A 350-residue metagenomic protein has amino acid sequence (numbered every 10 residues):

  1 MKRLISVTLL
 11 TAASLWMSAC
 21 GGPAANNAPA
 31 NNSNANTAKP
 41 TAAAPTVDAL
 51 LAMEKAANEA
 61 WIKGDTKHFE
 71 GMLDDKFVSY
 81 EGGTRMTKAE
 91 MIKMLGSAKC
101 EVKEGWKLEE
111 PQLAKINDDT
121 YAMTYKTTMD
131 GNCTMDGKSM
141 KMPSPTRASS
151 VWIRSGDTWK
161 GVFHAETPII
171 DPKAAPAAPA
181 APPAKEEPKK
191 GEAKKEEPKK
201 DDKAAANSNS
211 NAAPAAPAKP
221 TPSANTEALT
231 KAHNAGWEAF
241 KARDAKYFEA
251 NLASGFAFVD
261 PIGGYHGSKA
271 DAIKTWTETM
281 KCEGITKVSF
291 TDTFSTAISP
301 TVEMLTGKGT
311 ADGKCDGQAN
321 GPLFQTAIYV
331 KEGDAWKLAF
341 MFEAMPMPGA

Functional and structural regions predicted by a protein language model:
M1-L9: Bacterial N-terminal signal peptides that target proteins for export
W16-A19: C-terminal motif of bacterial Sec signal peptides marking the signal peptidase cleavage site
G21-G71, D75, P172-A250, S254-G255 (+1 more regions): Short, low-complexity N-terminal intrinsically disordered segments enriched in polar/charged residues
A44-L51, T66-D119, M142-P143, S223-A228 (+2 more regions): A solvent-exposed, acidic/Ser-Thr-rich amphipathic alpha-helical stretch
L113-A122, W152-T158, S295-E303, D316-G317 (+1 more regions): A short, structured loop/turn motif at beta-sheet edges
D119-G131, S144-T146, T301-A311: A short hydrophobic beta-strand element
M129-M135, W152, I169, A297 (+2 more regions): Beta-strand elements of well-folded, non-transmembrane domains
P145-A174, P322-G349: Short beta-strand edge/turn micro-motifs at domain boundaries
